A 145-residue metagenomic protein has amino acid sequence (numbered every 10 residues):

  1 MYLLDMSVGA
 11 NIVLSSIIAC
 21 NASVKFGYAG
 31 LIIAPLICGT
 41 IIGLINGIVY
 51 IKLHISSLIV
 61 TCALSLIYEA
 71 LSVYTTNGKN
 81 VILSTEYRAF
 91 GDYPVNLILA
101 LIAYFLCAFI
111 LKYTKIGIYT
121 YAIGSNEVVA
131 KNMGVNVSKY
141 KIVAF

Functional and structural regions predicted by a protein language model:
M1-K25, I48-I51: Single transmembrane alpha-helix segments in multi-pass membrane proteins
Y2-L4, F26-G27, L53-I55, T114 (+1 more regions): Membrane-helix interface residues
V13-I17, G39-T40, S65-L66, Y104 (+1 more regions): Residue-level recognition of pore/gate-forming positions within transmembrane alpha-helices of multi-pass
S16-I17, A63-V73, V129-G134: Small-residue-rich segments of transmembrane alpha-helices in multi-pass membrane proteins, especially helix faces
I17-A22, L44-I48, A70-L71, Y104-F109: Alpha-helical transmembrane segments of multipass membrane proteins
F26-S65: Alpha-helical transmembrane segments within multi-pass membrane transporters and channels
A29, I33-P35, I41-N46, Y93-F145: Helix-loop-helix "hairpin" substructures at the membrane interface of multi-pass membrane proteins
L53, S57-K115, Y140-V143: Transmembrane helix-bundle core of multi-pass membrane transporters and related energy-transducing complexes
